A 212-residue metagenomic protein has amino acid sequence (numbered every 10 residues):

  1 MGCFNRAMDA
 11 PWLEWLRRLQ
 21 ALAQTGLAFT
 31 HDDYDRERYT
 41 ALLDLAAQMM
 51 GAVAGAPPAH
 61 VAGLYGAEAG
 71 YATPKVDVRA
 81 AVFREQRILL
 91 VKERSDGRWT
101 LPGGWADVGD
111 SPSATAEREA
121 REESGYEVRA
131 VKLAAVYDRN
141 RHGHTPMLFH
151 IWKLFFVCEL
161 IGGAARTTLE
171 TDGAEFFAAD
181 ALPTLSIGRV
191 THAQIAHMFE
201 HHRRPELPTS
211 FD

Functional and structural regions predicted by a protein language model:
N5-A41, R98, A165, L169-D212: Nudix hydrolase/Nudix homology domain
T25-F29, A67, R139: General structural signal for alpha-helix termini and helix-helix connectors
Y34-R36, T40-R79: Acidic, metal-coordinating catalytic segment for phosphate/diphosphate chemistry, firing primarily on the Nudix
A62-T100, V128, K132: N-terminal strand-loop-strand
P102-G104: Extended, positively charged loop/linker patches that create polyanion-binding surfaces
A106-A130, Y137-M198, L207-D212: Unchanged
